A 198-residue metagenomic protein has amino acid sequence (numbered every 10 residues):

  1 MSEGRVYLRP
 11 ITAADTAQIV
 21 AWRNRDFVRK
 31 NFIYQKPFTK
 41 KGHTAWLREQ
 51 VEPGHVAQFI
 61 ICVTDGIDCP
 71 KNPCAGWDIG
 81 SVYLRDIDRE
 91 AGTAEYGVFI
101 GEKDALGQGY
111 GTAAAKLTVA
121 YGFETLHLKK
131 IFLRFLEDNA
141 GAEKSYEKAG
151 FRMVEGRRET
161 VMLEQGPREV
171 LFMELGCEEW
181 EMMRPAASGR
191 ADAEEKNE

Functional and structural regions predicted by a protein language model:
M1-A45, E179-E198: A short, well-structured alpha-helix characteristic of acyl/acetyltransferase catalytic modules
K36-A105, G176-E179, A187: Acetyl-CoA-dependent GNAT
V56, R168-F172: Short hydrophobic/aromatic beta-strand or adjacent loop that forms the aromatic wall/cage of a ligand/substrate-binding
G76-G80, G141, P167: Glycine-rich acetyl-CoA-binding "A-motif" of GNAT/NAT acetyltransferases
G107-Y121, E143-K148: Conserved acetyl-CoA-binding loop-helix of GNAT-fold acetyltransferases
E124-R134: Conserved GNAT acetyl-CoA-binding A-motif
L133-E143, T160-E164: Conserved beta-strand-loop-alpha-helix junction that forms the acyl-donor binding cleft
E147-R157: Conserved acetyl-CoA-binding loop of GNAT-fold acetyltransferases
